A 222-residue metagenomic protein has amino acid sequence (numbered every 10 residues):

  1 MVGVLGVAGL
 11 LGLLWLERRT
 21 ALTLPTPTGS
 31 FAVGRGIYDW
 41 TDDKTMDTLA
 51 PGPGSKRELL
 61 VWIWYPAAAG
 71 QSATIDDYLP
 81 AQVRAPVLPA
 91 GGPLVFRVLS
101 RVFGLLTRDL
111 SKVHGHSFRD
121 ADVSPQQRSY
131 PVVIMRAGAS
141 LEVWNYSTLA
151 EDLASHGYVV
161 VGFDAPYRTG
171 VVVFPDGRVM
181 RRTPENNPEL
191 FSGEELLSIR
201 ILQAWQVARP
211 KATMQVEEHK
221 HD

Functional and structural regions predicted by a protein language model:
V2-G12: Hydrophobic membrane-insertion alpha-helices, especially the h-region of bacterial N-terminal signal peptides
L13-V133: Domain-level recognition of soluble alpha/beta enzyme cores, biased toward histidine phosphatases/phosphomutases
V83, G91-Y158, D164-D222: Cap/lid segment of the alpha/beta-hydrolase catalytic domain
